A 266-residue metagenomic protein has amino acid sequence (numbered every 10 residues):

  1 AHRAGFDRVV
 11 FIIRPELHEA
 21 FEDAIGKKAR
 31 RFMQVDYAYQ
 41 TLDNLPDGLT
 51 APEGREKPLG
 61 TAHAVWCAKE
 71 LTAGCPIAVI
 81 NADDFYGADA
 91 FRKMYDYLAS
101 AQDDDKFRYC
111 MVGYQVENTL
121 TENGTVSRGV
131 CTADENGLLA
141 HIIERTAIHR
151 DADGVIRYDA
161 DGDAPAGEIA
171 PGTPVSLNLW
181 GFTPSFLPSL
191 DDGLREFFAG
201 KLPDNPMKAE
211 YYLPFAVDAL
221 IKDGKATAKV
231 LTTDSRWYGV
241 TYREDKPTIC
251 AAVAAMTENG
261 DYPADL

Functional and structural regions predicted by a protein language model:
A1-N81, Y86-K93, A99-S100, D104: Conserved N-terminal catalytic core of the sugar/cofactor nucleotidyltransferase
F11, V79, M111-V112, V230: Structural beta-sheet core signal
A20-F21, D89, S189, A216 (+1 more regions): Phosphate- and divalent-cation-binding pockets in alpha/beta enzyme and binding domains that engage nucleotide-derived
G87-W180, P184: Conserved core of the sugar-phosphate nucleotidyltransferase
P174, K229-S235: Catalytic beta-strand/loop signature of glycosyltransferases that borders the donor
D191-A226: A C-terminal functional module that forms or caps the active site or interfaces directly with catalytic machinery
K246-D265: Long, low-complexity C-terminal extensions of enzymes
